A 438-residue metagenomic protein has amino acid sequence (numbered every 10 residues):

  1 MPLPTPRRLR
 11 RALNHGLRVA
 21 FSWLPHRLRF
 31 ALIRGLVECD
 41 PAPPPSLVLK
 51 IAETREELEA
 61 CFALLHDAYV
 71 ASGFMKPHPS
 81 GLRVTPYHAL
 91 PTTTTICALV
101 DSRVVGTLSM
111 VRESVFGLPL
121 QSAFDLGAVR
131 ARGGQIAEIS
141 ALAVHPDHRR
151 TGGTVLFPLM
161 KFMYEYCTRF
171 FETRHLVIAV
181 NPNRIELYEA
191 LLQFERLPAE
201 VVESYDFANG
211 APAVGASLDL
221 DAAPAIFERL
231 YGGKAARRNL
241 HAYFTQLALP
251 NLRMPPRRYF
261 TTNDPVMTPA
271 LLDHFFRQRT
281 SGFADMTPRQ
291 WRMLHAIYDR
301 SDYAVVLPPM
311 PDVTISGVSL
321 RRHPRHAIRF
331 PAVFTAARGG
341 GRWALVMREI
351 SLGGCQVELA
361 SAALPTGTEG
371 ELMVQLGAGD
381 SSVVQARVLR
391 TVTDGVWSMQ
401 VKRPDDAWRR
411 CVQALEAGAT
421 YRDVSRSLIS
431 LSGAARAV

Functional and structural regions predicted by a protein language model:
P2-R7, E57, P79-G81, A98 (+10 more regions): Structured alpha-helical
P6, R10-R55: Conserved N-terminal entry element of GNAT/NAT acetyltransferase domains
G35-Y87, T95-C97, V104: Short amphipathic alpha-helix that is part of the acyltransferase structural core
E57, A71, V100-D101, E165-R174: Secondary-structure boundary elements
L65, L159-M163, L415-E416: Short amphipathic C-terminal alpha-helix that caps PH/PH-like domains
T93, A211-G215, V396: Short hydrophobic/aromatic beta-strand or adjacent loop that forms the aromatic wall/cage of a ligand/substrate-binding
E113, L118-A222: Acyl-donor binding region in acyl/amide transferases
